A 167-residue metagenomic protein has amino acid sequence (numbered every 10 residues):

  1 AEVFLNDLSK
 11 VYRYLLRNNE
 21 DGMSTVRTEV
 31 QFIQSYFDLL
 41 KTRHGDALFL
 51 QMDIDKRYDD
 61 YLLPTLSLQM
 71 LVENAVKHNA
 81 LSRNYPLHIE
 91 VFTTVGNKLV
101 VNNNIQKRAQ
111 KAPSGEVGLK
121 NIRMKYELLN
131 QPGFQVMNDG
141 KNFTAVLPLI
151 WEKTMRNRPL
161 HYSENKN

Functional and structural regions predicted by a protein language model:
A1-P148, K153: Two-component histidine phosphotransfer core
E152-N167: C-terminal end segment of the histidine kinase catalytic
